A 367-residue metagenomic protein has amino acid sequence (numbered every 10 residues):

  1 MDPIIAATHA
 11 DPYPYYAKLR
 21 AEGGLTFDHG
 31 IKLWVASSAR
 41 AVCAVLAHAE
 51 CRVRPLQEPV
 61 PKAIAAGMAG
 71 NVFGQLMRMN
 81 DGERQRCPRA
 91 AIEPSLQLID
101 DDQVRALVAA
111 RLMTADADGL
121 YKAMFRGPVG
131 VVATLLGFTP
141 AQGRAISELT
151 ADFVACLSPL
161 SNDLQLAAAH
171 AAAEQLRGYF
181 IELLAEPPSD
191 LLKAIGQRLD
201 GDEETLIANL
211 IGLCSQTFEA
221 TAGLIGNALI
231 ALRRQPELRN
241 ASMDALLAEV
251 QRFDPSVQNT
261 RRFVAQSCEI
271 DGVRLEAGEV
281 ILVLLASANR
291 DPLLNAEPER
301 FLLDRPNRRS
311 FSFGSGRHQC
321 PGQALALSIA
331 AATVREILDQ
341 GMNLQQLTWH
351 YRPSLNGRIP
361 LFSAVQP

Functional and structural regions predicted by a protein language model:
M1-K122, V129-S147, A151, A155-P159 (+2 more regions): Active-site substrate-recognition loop segments, prototypically the cytochrome P450 B′-helix/B-C loop
Y16, L327-P367: Cytochrome P450 proximal C-terminal region
T134-A141, L229-N240, N289-L293, Q340 (+1 more regions): Cytochrome P450
E148-D200: Cytochrome P450 catalytic core segment centered on helix I
E186, N240-V273: Conserved cytochrome P450 K-helix E-x-x-R motif and the immediately C-terminal K′/meander segment
Q197-E203, R261-L282: Cytochrome P450 C-terminal beta-domain/meander region
E204, D244, A288-S328: Cytochrome P450 heme-binding Cys-pocket and its upstream "meander" loop
L206-A241, P321-M342: Cytochrome P450 catalytic-core helices
